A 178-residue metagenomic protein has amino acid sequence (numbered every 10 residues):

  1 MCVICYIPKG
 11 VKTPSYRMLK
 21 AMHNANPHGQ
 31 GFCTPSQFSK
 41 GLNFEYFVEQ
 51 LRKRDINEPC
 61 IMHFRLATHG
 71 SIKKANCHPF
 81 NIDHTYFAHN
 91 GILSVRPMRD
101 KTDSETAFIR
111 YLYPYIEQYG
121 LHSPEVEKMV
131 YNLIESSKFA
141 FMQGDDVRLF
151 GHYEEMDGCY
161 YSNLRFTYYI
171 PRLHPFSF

Functional and structural regions predicted by a protein language model:
M1-C2, H28-Q30, N57-P59, C77 (+3 more regions): Short, surface-exposed beta-edge/turn micro-motifs
M1-L51, C60, H152-F178: Extreme N-terminus nucleophile/cap motif
I7-G10, H63-L66, N90, E105 (+2 more regions): Fold-independent oxyanion-binding glycine-rich loops and adjacent beta-strand/coil segments at enzyme active sites
H23-H28, S71-I72, Y131-I134: A short catalytic or substrate-binding loop motif that flags glycine-/basic-rich loops and adjacent residues that bind
N57-N76, F166-I170: PP2C/PPM family metal-dependent serine/threonine protein phosphatase catalytic domain, recognizing the conserved
T68-Y86, M129: Acidic loop->beta-strand submotif enriched in PP2C/PPM serine/threonine phosphatases
H84-P97: Conserved beta-strand-loop-short alpha-helix elements that form and flank the Mn2+/Mg2+-coordinating active site
S94-G151: Short histidine
